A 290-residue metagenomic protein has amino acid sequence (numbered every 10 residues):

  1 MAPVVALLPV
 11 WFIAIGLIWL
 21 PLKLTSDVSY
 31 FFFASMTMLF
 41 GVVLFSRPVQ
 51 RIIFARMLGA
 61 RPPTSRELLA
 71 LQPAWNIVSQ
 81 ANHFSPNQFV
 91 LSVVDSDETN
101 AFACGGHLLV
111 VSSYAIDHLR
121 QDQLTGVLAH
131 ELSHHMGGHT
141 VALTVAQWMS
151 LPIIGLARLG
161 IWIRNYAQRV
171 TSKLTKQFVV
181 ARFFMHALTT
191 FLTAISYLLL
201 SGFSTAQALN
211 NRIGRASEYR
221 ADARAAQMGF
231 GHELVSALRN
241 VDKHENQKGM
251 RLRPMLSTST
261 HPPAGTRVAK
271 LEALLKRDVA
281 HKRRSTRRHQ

Functional and structural regions predicted by a protein language model:
M1-L8: Juxtamembrane interface helix immediately N-terminal to a transmembrane segment
L8-W11, I161-S236: Metalloprotease/metallohydrolase-associated module, dominated by Zn2+-dependent proteases
W11-Y30, I154-K176: Juxtamembrane "helix exit" motif at the C-terminal ends of alpha-helical transmembrane segments in multi-pass membrane
G16-L39, T175-S196: Hydrophobic alpha-helical transmembrane segments
I18-W19, G41-R47, T205: Alpha-helical transmembrane segments
F45-L132, M136-T140, Q247-G249: Peri-catalytic and regulatory segments of divalent metal-dependent proteins
H83-G105, A206-G214, A225-Q290: Active-site-proximal gating segments in proteases and membrane effectors
L132-L151, F230-G231: Catalytic Zn2+-binding segment of zinc metalloproteases
